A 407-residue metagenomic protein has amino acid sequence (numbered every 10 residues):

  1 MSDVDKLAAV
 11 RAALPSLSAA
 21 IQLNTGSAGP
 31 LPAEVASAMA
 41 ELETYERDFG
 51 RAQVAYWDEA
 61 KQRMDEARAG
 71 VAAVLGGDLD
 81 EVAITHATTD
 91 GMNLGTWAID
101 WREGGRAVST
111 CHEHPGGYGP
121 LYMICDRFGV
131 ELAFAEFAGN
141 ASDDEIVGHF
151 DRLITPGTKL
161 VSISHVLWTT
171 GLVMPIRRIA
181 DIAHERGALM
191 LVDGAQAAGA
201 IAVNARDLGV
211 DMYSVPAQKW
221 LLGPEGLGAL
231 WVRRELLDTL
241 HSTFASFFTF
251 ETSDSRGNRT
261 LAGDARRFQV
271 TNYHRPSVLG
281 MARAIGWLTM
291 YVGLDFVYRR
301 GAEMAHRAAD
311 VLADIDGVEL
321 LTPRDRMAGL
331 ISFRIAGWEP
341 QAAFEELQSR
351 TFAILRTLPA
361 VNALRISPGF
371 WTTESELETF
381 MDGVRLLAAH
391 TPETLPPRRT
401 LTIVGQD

Functional and structural regions predicted by a protein language model:
M1-D407: Pyridoxal 5′-phosphate
